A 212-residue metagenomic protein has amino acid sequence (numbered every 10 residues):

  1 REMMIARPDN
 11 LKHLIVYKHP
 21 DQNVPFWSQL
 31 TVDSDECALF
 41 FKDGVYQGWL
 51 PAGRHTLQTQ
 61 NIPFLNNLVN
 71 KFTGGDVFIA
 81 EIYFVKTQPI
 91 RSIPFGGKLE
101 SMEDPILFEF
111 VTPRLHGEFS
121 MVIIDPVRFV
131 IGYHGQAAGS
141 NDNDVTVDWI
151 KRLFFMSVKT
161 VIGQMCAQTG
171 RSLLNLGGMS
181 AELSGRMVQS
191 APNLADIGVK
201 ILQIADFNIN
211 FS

Functional and structural regions predicted by a protein language model:
R1-S212: N-terminal hydrophobic membrane-entry segments
